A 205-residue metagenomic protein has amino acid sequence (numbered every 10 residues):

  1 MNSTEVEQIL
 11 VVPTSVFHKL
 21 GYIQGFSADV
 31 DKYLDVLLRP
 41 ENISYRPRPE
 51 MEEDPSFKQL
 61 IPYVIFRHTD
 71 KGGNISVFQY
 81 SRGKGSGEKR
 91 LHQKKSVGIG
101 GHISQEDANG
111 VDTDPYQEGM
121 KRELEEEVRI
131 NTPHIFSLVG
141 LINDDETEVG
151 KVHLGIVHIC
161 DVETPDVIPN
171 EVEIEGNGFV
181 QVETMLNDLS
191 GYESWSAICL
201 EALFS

Functional and structural regions predicted by a protein language model:
N2-V6, L10-S15, P47-R48, Q93-A108 (+2 more regions): Nudix hydrolase/Nudix homology domain
S3-R39: Extreme N-terminus nucleophile/cap motif
Q24-N74, R82-E88: Acidic, metal-coordinating catalytic segment for phosphate/diphosphate chemistry, firing primarily on the Nudix
L60-Y63, Y116, I156: Residue-level detector of short, conserved catalytic/binding motifs and their immediate flanks
G73-F78, H134-I135, G155-I156: Conserved active-site beta-strand-loop modules that form the wall/rim of enzyme catalytic pockets and either contain
I75-R122: Conserved Nudix-box catalytic region and its N-terminal flanking loop in Nudix hydrolases and closely related
Y116, E126, I130: Acidic, glycine-rich loop-and-strand cores that form catalytic or ligand-binding grooves in diverse globular domains
N131-G140: A short coil-to-beta-strand element that immediately follows conserved catalytic motifs
